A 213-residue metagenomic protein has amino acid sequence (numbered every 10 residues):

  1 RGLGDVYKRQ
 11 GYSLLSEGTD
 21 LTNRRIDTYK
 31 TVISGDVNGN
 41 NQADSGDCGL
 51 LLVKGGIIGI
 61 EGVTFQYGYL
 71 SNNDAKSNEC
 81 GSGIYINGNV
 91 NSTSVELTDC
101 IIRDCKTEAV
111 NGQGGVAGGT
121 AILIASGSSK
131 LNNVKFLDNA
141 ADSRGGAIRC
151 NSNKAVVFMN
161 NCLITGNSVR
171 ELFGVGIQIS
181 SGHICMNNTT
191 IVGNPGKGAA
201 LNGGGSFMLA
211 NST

Functional and structural regions predicted by a protein language model:
R1, D27, S71, N78 (+1 more regions): Amphipathic repeat-derived elements
G2-Y7: Short, small-residue-biased leader/transition segments that mark boundaries at the very start of proteins
K8-D74, K106: Right-handed parallel beta-helix/beta-spiral solenoid domain characteristic of secreted/periplasmic
Q10, I57-Y69, S92-E108, S128-A140 (+3 more regions): Right-handed parallel beta-helix
K30, N41-L52, D74-G88, A109-I124 (+4 more regions): Extracellular beta-strand/beta-solenoid scaffold signature
